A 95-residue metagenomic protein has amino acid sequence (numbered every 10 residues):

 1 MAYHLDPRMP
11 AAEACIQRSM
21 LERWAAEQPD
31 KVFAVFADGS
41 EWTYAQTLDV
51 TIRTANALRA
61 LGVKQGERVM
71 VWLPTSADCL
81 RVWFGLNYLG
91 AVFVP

Functional and structural regions predicted by a protein language model:
M1-A14: Flexible, non-catalytic linker and terminal segments flanking ANL/adenylate-forming cores
A12, R59, L89: Glycine-rich, flexible loop/turn motifs
A14, P29-D30: Conserved pre-ATP/AMP-binding loop-to-beta segment of ANL
E22, D30-F84: Conserved AMP-binding/adenylate-forming core of the ANL superfamily
L73-P74, A91-P95: ATP-dependent adenylate-forming carboxylate-activation enzymes
F84-V92: Short hydrophobic alpha-helices that are characteristic scaffold elements of the AMP-binding
